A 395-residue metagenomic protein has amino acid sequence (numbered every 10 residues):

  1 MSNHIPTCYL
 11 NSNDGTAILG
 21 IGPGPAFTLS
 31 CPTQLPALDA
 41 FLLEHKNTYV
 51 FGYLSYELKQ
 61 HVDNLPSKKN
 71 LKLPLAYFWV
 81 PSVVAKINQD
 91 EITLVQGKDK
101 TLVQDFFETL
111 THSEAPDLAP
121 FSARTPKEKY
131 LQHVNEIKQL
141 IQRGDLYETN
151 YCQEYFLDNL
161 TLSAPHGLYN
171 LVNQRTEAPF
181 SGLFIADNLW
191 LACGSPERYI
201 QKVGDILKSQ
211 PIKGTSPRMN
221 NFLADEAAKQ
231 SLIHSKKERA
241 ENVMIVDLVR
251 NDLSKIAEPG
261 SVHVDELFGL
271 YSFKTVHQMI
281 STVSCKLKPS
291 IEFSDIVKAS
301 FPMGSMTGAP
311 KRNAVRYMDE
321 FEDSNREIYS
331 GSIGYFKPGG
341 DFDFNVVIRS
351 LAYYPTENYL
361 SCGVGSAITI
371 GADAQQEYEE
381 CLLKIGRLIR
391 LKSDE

Functional and structural regions predicted by a protein language model:
M1-E395: Extended alpha-helical targeting/anchoring segments, especially N-terminal organellar/secretory targeting helices
